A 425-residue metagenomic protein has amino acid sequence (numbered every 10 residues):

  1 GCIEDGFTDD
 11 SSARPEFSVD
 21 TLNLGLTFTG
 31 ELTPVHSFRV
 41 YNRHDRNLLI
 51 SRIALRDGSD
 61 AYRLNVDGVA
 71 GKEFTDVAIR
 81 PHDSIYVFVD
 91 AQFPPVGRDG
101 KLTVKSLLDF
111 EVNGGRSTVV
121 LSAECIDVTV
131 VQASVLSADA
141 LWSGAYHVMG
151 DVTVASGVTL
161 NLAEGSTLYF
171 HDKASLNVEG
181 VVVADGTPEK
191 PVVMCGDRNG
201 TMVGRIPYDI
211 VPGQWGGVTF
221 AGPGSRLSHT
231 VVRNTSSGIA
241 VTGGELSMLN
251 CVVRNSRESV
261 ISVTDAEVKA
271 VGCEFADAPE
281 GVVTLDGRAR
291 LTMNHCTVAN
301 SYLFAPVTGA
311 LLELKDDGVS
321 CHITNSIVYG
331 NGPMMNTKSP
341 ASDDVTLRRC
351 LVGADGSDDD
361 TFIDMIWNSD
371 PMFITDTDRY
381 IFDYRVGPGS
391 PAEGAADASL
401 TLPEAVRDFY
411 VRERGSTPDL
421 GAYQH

Functional and structural regions predicted by a protein language model:
I3-T8, P15-L26, L32, V69-F382 (+2 more regions): Beta-strand/loop edge motif enriched in small/polar residues
G30-F38: Contiguous beta-strand segments within globular domains
T33-P34, D45-I50: Short acidic/proline- and small/hydrophobic-mixed sequence motifs that coincide with surface turns and coil-to-beta
V40-H44: Asparagine-centered strand-capping/turn motif at beta-strand->loop junctions
S51-R56, W142: Change to "...patches in solvent-exposed regions of secreted, membrane-anchored, or virion-exposed structural
L55-F74: Short, solvent-exposed loop/linker segments at beta-strand-coil boundaries, enriched for Pro/Gly and Ser/Thr
V386-G387: Polyanionic/metal-chelating signatures
